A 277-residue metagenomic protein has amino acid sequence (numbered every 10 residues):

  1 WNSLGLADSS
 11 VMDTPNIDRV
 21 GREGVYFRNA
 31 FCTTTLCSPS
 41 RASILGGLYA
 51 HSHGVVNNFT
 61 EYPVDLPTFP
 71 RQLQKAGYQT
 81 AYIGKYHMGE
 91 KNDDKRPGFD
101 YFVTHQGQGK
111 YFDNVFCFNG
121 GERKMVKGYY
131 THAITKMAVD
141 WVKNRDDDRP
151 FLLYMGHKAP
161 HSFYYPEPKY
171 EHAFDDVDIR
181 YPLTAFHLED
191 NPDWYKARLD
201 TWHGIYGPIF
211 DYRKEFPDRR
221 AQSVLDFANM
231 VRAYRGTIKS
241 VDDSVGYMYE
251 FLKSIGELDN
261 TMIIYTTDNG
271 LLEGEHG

Functional and structural regions predicted by a protein language model:
W1-G277: Formylglycine-dependent sulfatase
